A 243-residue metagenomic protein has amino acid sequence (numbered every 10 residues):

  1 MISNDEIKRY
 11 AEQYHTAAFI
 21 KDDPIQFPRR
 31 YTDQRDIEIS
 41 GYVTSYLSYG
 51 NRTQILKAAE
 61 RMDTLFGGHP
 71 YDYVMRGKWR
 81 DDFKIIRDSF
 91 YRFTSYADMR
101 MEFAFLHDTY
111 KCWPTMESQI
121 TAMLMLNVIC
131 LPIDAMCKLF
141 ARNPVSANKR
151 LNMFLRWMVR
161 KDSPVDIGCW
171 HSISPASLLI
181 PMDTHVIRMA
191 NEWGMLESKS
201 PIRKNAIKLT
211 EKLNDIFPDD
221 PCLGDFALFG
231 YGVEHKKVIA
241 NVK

Functional and structural regions predicted by a protein language model:
M1-K243: HhH-family (HhH-GPD) DNA N-glycosylase catalytic core used in base-excision repair
